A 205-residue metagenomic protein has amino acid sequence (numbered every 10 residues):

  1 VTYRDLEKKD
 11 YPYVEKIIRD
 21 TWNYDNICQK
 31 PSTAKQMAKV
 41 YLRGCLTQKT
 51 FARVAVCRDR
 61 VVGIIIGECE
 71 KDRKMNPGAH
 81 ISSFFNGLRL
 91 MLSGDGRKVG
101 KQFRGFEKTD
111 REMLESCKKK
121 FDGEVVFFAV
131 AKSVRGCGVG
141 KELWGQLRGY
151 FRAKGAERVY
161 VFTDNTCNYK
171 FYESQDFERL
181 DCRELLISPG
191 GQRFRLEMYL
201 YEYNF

Functional and structural regions predicted by a protein language model:
T2-K16, C69: A short beta-loop-alpha structural element at the N-terminal edge of CoA-dependent acyl/N-acetyltransferase catalytic
W22-Y41, H80, N86: Conserved GNAT-fold acetyl-CoA-binding loop/helix
P31-A52, C57-R58, V62, I66 (+1 more regions): Active-site rim helix/loop that mediates acceptor-substrate recognition in acyltransferases
K71-G123, I187-R193: Conserved acyl-donor/pantetheine-binding loop and adjacent beta-alpha core of acyl/acetyltransferases and related
D122-G123, F151-D164: Conserved GNAT acetyl-CoA-binding A-motif
V130, G136-G149, S174: Conserved acetyl-CoA-binding loop-helix of GNAT-fold acetyltransferases
K141, A153, N165-C182: Conserved active-site alpha-helix within GNAT-family acetyltransferase domains
Y160, E178-R195: Conserved catalytic-core motifs of GNAT/GCN5-like acyltransferases
